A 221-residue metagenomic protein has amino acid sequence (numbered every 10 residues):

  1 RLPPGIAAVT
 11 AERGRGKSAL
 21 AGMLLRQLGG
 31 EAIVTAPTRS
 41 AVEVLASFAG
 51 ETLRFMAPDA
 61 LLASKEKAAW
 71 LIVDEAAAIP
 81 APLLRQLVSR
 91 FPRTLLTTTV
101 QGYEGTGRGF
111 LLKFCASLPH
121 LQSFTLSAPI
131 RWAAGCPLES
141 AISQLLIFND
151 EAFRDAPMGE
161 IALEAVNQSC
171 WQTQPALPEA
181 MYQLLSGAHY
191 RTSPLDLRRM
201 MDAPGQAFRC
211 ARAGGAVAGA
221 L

Functional and structural regions predicted by a protein language model:
L2-A7, Q206-A207: Pre-Walker A (Motif I) flank of P-loop NTPase domains
A7-A8, G30-V42: Conserved RecA-like ASCE P-loop NTPase motor core of nucleic-acid helicases/translocases
K17: Conserved lysine of the Walker
L20, L24: Hydrophobic positions on the alpha1 helix immediately C-terminal to the Walker A/P-loop
E51-S89: Conserved RecA-like ASCE ATPase "motif II neighborhood" in helicase/translocase motors
A81-L121: Signature of the SF2 helicase/ATPase Hel1-core->accessory helical subdomain module
C115-R154: Conserved coupling/interface region of RecA-like P-loop/ASCE motor cores
E164-A220: Conserved helicase/translocase motor-coupling segment
